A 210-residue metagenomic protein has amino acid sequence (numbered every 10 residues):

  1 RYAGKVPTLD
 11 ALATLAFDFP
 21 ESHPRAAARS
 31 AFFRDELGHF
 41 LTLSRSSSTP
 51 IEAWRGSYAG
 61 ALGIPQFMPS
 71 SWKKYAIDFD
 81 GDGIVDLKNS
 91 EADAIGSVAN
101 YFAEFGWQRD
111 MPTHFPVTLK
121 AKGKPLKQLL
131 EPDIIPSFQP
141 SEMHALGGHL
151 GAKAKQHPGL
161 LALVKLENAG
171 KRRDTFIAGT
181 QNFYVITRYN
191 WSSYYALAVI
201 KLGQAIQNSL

Functional and structural regions predicted by a protein language model:
R1-P158, N190-L210: Catalytic glycan-binding domains that act on GlcNAc-containing polysaccharides
H149-T187: Segments of small-molecule ligand-sensing domains
